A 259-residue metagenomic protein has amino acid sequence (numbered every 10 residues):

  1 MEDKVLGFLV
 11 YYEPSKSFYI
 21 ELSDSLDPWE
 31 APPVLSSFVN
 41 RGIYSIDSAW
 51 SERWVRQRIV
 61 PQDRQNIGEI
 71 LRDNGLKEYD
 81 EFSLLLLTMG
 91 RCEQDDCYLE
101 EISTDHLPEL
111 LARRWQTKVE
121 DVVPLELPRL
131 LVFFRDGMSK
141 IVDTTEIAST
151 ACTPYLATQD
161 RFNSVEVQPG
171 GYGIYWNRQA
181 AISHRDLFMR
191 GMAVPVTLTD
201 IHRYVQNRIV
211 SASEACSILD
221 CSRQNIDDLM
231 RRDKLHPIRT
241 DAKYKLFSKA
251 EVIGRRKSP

Functional and structural regions predicted by a protein language model:
K4-E109: Broad phosphate/nucleotide-binding scaffolds in NTP-utilizing and phosphate-metabolizing enzymes
D24-N40, P154-I174: Short, solvent-exposed cationic patches
S103-Q159: DNA-contacting interfaces and partner/effector-binding or oligomerization modules in DNA-centric proteins
A181-I201, A250-P259: A short, Lys/Arg-enriched interface patch at domain edges and termini
I201-R223: Polyanion-binding surface elements
L229: Residues in the recognition helix of alpha-helical DNA-binding motifs
R232, H236-P259: Short helix-start
